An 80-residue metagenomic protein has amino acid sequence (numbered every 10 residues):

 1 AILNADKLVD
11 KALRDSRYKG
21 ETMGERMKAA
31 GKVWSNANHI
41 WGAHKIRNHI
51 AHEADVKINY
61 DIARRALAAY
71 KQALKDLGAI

Functional and structural regions predicted by a protein language model:
A1-G31, S35-N38, K45, K57 (+3 more regions): Amphipathic alpha-helical interface elements
